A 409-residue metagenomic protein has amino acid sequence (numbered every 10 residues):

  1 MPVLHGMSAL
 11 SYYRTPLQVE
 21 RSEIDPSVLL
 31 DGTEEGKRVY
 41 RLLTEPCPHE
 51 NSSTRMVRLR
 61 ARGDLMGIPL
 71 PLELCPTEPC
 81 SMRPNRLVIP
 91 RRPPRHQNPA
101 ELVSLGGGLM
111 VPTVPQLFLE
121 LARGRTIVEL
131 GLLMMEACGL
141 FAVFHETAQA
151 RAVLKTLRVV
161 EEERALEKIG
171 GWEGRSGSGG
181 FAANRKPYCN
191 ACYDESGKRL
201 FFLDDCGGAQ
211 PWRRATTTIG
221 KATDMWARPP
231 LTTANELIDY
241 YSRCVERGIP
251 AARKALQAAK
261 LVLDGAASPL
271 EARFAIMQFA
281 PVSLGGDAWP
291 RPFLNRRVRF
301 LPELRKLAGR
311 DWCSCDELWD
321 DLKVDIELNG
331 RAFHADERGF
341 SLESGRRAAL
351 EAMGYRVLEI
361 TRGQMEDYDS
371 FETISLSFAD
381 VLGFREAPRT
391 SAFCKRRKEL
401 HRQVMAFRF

Functional and structural regions predicted by a protein language model:
M1-I249, E399-F409: Short gly/ser-rich loop at a beta-strand->alpha-helix junction or flexible surface loop bordering the NTP-binding
E161-A165, G174-F409: Surface segments flanking catalytic/ligand-binding clefts of nucleic-acid enzymes
